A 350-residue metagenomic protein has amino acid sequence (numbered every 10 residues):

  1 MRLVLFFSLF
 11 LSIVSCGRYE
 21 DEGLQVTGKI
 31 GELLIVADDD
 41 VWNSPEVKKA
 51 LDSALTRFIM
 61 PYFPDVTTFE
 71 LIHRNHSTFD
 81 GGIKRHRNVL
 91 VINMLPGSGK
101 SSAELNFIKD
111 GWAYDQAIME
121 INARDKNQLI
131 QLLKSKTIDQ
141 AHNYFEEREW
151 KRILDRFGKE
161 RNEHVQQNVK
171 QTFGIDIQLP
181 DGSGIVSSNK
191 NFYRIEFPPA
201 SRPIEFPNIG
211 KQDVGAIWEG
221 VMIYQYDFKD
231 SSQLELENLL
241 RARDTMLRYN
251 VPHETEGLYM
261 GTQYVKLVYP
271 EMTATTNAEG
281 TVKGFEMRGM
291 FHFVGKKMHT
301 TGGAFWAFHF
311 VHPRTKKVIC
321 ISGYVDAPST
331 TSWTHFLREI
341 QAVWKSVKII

Functional and structural regions predicted by a protein language model:
M1-V4: Positively charged n-region of N-terminal signal peptides that target proteins for export
S12-S15: C-terminal motif of bacterial Sec signal peptides marking the signal peptidase cleavage site
Y19-E20, L34-V36, P180-G261: Secretory pathway targeting signatures of secreted, lumenal, and periplasmic proteins
E20-A37, W42, M94, S98-E163: Solvent-exposed alpha-helical segments and adjacent loops that form catalytic or protein-interaction surfaces
D21-P45, D52-T68, G158-S188: N-terminal "mature-domain start" segment
T67-Q128, L247-T315: Signature of long, low-cysteine stretches enriched in small and polar/charged residues
Q116-D125, G220-Q225, K316-D326: Short, well-ordered beta-strand elements
I130-R156, I177, K316-I350: Surface-exposed amphipathic alpha-helical segments
